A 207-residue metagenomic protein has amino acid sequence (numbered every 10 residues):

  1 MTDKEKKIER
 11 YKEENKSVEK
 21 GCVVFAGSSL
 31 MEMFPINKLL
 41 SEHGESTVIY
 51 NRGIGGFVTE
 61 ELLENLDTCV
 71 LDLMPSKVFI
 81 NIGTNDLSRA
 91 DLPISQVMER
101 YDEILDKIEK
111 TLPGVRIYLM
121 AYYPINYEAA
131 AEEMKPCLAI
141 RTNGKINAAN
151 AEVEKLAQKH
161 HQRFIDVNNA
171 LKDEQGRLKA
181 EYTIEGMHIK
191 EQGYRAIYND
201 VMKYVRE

Functional and structural regions predicted by a protein language model:
T2-E103: Conserved SGNH/GDSL esterase-like catalytic core that processes O-acyl groups on lipids and polysaccharides
N15-K16, C22, K38-E42, E109 (+3 more regions): Short secondary-structure boundary/capping segments
Y50, Y118, R163-I165: General small-molecule cofactor/ligand-binding pocket signal
N81, M120-A121: Alpha/beta-hydrolase-fold catalytic nucleophile elbow
Y101-D106, N150: Generic structural signal for well-ordered alpha-helices, preferentially at hydrophobic/aromatic core positions
L112-R116: A short helix->loop->beta-strand "cap" motif at the edges of active sites that frequently abuts
P124-E207: Catalytic His-Asp segment of secreted/periplasmic serine-dependent ester chemistry enzymes
